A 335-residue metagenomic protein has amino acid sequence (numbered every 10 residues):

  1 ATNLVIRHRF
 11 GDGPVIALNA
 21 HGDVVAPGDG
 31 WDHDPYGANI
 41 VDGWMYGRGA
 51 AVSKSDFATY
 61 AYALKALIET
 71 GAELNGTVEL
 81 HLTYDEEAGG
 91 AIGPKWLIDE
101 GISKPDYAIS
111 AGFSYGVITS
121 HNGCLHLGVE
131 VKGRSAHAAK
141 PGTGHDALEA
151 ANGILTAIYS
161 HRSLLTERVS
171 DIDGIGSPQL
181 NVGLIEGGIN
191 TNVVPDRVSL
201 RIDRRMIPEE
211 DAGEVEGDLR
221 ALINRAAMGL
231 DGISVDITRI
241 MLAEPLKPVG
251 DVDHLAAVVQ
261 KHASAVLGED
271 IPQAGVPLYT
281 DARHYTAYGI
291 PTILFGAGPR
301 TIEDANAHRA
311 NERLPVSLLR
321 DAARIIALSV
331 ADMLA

Functional and structural regions predicted by a protein language model:
A1-R48, E69-L74, A282: Acidic/His- and Gly-rich active-site-bordering loop/insert found across diverse amide/peptide-bond hydrolases
G11, G101-Y107, V266, Y288: Glycine-rich phosphate-binding loop signature in dinucleotide/nucleotide-binding domains
P14-A17, W44, E79, D106-A108 (+2 more regions): Structural motif
N19-A20, H81-T83, I109-G112, E130-K132 (+1 more regions): Short beta-strand segments
S53-H126, A335: Acidic/histidine-rich catalytic neighborhood of metal-dependent amide-processing enzymes
F113, I118-S120, L125-A335: Metal-dependent amide/peptide-bond hydrolase catalytic core, centered on the "pita-bread" metallohydrolase fold
